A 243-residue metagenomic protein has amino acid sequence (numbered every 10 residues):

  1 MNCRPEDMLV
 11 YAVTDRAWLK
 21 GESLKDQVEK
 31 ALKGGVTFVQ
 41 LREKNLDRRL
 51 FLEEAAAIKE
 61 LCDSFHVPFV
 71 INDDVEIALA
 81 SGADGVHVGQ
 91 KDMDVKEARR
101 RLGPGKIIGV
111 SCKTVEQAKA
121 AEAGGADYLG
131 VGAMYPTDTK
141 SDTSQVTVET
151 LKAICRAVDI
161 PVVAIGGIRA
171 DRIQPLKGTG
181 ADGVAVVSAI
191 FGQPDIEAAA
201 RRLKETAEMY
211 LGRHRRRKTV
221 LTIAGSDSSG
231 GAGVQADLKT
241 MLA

Functional and structural regions predicted by a protein language model:
M1-N2, A181-G183: Structured catalytic cores of enzymes that bind and process phosphorylated ligands/cofactors
M1-V95, R100-Y128, V146, A153 (+4 more regions): Conserved N-terminal beta1-alpha1 strand-loop-helix module at the mouth
L41, A78, Y135-S141: A short acidic, helix-capping loop that chelates divalent metal ions and anchors anionic groups
G125, T179-D182: As written
G130-V131, T139-D142, V186, G230: Glycine-rich, flexible loop/turn motifs
V131, V163-I168, V184-S188: Glycine-rich beta-strand-to-loop/alpha-helix junction loops that act as flexible
E149-T150, T179: Short, glycine-/small-residue-rich phosphate/pyrophosphate-handling segment
L176: Active-site helix-to-loop segments that bind/position phosphate- or nucleotide-bearing substrates and donors across
